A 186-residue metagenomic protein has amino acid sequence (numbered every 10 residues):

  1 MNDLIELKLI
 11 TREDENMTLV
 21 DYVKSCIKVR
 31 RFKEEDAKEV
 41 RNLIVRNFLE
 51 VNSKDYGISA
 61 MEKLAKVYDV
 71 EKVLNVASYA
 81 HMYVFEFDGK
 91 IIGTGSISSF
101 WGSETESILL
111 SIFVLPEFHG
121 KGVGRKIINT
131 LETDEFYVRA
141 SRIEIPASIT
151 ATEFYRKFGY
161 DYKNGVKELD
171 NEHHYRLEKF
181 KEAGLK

Functional and structural regions predicted by a protein language model:
K28-N42: A short beta-loop-alpha structural element at the N-terminal edge of CoA-dependent acyl/N-acetyltransferase catalytic
V45-E71: Conserved GNAT-fold acetyl-CoA-binding loop/helix
Y68-V84, I108: A short helix-loop-beta-strand connector motif used in the catalytic cores of GNAT acetyltransferases and, in some
V84, K90-S99, I108-F113: Conserved beta-strand in the GNAT
S99-L110, H119, V138, L169-H174: A conserved beta-turn-beta hairpin within the catalytic core of GNAT-like acetyltransferases that forms part
V114, G120-T133, K157: Conserved acetyl-CoA-binding loop-helix of GNAT-fold acetyltransferases
I128, E135-S148: Conserved GNAT acetyl-CoA-binding A-motif
R142-P146, R156, D161-L177: Conserved catalytic-core motifs of GNAT/GCN5-like acyltransferases
